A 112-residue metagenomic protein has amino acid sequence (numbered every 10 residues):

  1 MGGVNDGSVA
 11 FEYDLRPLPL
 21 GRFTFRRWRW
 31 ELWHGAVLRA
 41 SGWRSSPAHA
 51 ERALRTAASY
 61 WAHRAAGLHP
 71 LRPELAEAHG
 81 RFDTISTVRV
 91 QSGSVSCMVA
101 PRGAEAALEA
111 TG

Functional and structural regions predicted by a protein language model:
M1-R27, E77-G112: Short N-terminal "domain-start" leader segments that mark the transition from disordered tails or signal peptides into
R29-E31: Beta-strand signatures of extracellular beta-sandwich domains
W33-R52: A short, exposed loop/beta-hairpin motif centered on an aromatic-Gly-Thr core
A48-A58, L108-E109: Short, surface-exposed linear segments at secondary-structure transitions and domain or protein termini
R55-L68: Short arginine-rich
A66-R72, A78-R81: Contiguous segments within soluble domain cores/interaction surfaces
